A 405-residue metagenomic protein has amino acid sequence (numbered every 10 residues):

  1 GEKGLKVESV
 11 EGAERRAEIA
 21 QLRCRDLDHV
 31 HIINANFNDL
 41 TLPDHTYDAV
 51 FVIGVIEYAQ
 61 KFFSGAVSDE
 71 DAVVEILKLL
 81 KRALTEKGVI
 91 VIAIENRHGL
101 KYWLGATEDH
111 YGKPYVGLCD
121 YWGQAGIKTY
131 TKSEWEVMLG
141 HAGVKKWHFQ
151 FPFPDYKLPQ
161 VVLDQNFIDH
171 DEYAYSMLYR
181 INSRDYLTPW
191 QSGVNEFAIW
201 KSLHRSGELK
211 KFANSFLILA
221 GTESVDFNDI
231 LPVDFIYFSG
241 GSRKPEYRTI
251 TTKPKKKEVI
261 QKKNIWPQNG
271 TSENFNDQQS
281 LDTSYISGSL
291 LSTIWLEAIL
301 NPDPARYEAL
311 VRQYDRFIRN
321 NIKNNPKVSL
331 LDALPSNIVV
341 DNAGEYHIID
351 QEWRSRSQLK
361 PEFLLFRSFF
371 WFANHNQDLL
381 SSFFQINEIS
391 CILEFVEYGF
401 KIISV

Functional and structural regions predicted by a protein language model:
E2-D39: Class I SAM-dependent methyltransferase SAM/SAH-binding core
D39-V50: A short acidic, Gly/Pro-enriched loop at the edge of an enzyme's catalytic core that lines a small-molecule cofactor
V67-V89: A short glycine-rich, Lys/Arg-flanked "PGG" loop and its adjoining helix->strand segment in the class I
V89-P114: Conserved class I S-adenosyl-L-methionine
P114-G123, N325-S382: Catalytic activation segment of kinase domains across protein kinase-like and atypical kinase folds
A125-F149: Short alpha-helix
E134, H148-K253: Rossmann-like AdoMet/SAM-dependent catalytic core
E208-S215, E223-N321: Conserved ATP-binding subdomain of kinase catalytic cores across diverse folds
